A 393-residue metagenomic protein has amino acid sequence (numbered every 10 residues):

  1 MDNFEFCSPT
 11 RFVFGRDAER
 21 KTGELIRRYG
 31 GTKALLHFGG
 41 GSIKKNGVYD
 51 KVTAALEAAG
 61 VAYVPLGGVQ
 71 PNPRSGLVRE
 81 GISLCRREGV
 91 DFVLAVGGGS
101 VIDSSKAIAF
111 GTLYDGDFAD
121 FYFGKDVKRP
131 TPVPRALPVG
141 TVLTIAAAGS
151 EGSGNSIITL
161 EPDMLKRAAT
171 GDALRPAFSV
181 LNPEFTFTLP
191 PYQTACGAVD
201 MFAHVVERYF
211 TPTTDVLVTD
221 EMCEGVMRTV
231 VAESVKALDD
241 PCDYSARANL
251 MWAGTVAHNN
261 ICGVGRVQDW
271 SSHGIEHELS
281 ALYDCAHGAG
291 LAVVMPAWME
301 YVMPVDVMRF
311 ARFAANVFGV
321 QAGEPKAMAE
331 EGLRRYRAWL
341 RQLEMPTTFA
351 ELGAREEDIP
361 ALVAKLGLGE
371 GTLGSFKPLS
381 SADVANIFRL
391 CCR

Functional and structural regions predicted by a protein language model:
M1-F92, F349, L390: ATP/NTP phosphate-donor binding region
E19-T22, K44-V48, S75-V78, S100-S105 (+4 more regions): Short glycine/serine/threonine-rich phosphate/pyrophosphate-binding segments that cradle anionic phosphate groups
R20, Y114-D215, R312: A glycine/threonine-rich phosphate-anchoring loop and its flanking beta-alpha core in nucleotide/phosphate-binding
K51-V52, I82, V101-D115, G152-N155: Short Gly/Thr/Asp-enriched flexible loops that form oxyanion-binding sites at enzyme active sites
V90-I108, T144-S150, L282-C285: Glycine/serine-rich anion-binding loops at beta->alpha junctions that coordinate negatively charged ligand groups
R208, P212-R335: Active-site segments that bind and position negatively charged phosphate/pyrophosphate groups
F310, V317-R393: C-terminal charged capping/lid subdomain of soluble metabolic enzymes
